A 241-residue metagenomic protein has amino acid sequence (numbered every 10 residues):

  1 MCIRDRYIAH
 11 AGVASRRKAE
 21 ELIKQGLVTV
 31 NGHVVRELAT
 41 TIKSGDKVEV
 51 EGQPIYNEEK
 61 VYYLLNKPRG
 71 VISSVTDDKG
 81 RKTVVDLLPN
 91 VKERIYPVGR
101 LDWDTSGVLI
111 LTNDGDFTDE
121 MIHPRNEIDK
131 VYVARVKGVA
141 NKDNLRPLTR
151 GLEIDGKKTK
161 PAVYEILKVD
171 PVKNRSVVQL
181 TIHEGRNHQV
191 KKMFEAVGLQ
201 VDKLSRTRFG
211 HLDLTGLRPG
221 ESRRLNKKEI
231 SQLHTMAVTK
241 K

Functional and structural regions predicted by a protein language model:
R4-K241: Basic, flexible Lys/Arg- and Gly-enriched helix-loop patches that mediate nucleic-acid binding at interfaces with rRNA
